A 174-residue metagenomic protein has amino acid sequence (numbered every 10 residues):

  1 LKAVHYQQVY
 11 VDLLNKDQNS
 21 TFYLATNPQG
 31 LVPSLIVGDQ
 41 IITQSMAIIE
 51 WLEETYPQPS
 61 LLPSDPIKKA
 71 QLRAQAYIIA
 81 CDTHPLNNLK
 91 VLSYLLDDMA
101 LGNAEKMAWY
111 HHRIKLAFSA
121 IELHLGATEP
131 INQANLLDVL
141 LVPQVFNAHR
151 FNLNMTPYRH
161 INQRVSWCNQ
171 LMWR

Functional and structural regions predicted by a protein language model:
L1-E105: GST-like domain detector, emphasizing the conserved glutathione-binding G-site in the N-terminal thioredoxin-like
I79-C168: GST-like fold's C-terminal all-alpha helical module
L171-R174: Juxtamembrane membrane-interface segments at transmembrane alpha-helix termini
